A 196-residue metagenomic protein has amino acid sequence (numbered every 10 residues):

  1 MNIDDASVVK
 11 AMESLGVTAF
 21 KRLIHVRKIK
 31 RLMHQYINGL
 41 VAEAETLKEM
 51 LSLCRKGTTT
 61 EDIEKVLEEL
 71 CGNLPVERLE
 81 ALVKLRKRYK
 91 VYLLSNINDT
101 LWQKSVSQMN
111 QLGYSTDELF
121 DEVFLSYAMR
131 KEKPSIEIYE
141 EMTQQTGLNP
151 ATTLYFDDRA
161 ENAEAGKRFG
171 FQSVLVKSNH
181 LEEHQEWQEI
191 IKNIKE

Functional and structural regions predicted by a protein language model:
M1-K28, S52-L53, R168-F169, E182: Active-site neighborhood of HAD-like aspartate-dependent phosphohydrolases
V8, M12, T46-L51, L67 (+1 more regions): Hydrophobic alpha-helical core bundles mediating ligand binding, dimerization, or RNAP-core interactions
V9, L79-V83, Y139, A163: Short amphipathic alpha-helical segments and helix-helix/interface helices
T18, R88-K90, F171: A generic structural motif
M33-E64: A metal-dependent, Asp-based hydrolase signature
A42, L70-E77, P134, I138: Soluble or luminal CAZymes and related metallo-dependent hydrolases
T60-N110: Substrate-recognition element of Asp-dependent hydrolases with the DxDx(T/V) motif
N98-D99, K104-E196: Asp-based, Mg2+/Mn2+-dependent phosphohydrolase catalytic module
